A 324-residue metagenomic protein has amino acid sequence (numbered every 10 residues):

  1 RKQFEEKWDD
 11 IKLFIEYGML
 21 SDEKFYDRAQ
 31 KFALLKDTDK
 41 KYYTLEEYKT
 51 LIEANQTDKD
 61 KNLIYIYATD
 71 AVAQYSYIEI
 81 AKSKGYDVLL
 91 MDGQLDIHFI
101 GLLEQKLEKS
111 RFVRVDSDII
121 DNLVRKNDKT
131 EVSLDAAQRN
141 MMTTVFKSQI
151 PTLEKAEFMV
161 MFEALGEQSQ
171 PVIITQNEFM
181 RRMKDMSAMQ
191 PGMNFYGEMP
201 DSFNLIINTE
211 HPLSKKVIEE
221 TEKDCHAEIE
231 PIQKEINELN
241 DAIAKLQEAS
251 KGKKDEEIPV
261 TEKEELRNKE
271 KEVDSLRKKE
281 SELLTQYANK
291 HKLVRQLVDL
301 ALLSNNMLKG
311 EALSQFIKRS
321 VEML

Functional and structural regions predicted by a protein language model:
R1-L324: Conserved GHKL (Bergerat-fold) ATPase module
